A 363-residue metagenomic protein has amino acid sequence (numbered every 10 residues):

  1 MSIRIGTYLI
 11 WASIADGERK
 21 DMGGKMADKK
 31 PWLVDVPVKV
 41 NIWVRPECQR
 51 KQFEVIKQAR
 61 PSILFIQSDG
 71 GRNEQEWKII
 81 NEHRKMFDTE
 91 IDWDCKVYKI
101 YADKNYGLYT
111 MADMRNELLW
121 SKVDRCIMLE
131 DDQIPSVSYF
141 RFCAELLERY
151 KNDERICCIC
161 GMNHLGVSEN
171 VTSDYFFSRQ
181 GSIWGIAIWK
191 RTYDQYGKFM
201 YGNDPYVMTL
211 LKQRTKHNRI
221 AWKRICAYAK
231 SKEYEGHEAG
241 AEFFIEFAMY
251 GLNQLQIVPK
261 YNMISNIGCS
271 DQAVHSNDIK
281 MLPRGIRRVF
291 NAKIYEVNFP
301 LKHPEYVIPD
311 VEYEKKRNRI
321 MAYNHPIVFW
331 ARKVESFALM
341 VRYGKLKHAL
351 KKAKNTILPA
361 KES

Functional and structural regions predicted by a protein language model:
I5-G6, M26: Generic extreme N-terminus detector
G24-L129, Q133-S363: Peripheral/terminal regions associated with large enzymatic or DNA-binding modules
